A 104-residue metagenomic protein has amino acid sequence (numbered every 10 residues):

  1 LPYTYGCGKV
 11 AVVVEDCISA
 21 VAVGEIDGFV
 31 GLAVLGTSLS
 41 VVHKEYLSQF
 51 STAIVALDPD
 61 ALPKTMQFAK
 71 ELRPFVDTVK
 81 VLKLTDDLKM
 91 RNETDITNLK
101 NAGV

Functional and structural regions predicted by a protein language model:
L1-K9: Glycine-/acidic-rich phosphate or pyrophosphate-binding loops and their flanking alpha/beta elements
G8-A11, S19-V104: TOPRIM fold recognition
